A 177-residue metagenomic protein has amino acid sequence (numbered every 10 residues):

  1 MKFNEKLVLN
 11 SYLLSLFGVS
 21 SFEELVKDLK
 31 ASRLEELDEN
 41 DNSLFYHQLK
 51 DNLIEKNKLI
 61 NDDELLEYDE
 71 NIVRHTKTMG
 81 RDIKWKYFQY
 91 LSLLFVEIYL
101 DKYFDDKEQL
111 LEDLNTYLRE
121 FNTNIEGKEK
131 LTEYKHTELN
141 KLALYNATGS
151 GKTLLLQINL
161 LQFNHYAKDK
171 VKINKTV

Functional and structural regions predicted by a protein language model:
M1-V177: N-terminal helicase ATP-binding lobe
